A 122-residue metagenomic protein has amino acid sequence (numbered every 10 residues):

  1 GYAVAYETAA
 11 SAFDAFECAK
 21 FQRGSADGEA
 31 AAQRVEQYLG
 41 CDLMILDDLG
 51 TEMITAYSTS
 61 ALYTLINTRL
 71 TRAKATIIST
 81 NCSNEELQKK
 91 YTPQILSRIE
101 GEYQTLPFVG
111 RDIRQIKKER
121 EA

Functional and structural regions predicted by a protein language model:
Y2-A3, G40-M44, R72-I78: Loop/turn-to-beta-strand initiation segments
Y2-G40, A56: Short glycine-rich substrate-engagement loop in P-loop NTPases that contacts/grips substrate
A12-K20, E29, L49-A122: Replace "adjacent to P-loop NTPase cores in ATP/GTP-dependent enzymes" with "adjacent to NTP-binding cores
